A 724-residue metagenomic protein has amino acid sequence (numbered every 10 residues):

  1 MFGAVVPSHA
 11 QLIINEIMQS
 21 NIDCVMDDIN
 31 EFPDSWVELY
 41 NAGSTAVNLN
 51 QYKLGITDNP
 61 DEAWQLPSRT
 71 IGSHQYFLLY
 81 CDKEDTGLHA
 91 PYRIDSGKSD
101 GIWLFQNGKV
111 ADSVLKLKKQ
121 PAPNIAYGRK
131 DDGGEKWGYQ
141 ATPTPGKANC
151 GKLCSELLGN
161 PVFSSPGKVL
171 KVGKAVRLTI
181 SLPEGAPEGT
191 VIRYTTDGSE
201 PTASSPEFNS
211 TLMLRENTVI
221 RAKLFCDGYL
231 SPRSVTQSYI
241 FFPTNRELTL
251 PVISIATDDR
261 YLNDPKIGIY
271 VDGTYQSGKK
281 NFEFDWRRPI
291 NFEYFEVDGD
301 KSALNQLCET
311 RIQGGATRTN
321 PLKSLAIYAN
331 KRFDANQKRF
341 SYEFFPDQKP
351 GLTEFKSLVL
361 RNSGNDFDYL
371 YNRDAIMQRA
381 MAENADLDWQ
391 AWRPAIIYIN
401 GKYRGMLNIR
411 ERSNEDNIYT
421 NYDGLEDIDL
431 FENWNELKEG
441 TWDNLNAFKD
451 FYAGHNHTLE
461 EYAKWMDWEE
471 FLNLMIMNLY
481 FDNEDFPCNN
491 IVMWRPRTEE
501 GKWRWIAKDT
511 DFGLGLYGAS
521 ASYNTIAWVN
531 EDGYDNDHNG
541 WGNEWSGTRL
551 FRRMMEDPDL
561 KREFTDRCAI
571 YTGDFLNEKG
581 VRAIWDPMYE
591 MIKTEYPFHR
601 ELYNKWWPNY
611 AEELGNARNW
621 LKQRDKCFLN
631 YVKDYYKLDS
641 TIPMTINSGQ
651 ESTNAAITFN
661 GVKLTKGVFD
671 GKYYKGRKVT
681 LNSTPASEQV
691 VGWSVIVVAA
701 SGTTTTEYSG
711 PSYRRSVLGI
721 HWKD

Functional and structural regions predicted by a protein language model:
F2-S8: C-terminal segment of classical bacterial N-terminal signal peptides
H9-W137: Activation on beta-sandwich/Ig-like modules and their edge loops
I13, T70, L79, P121-E309 (+3 more regions): Short, compositionally stereotyped local motifs that mark structural "simplifiers"
N21-D27, N48, T86-L88, K136-G138 (+10 more regions): Short, solvent-exposed loop/turn elements at domain surfaces
P145-K152, T249-D285, I290-N291, G299-D300 (+9 more regions): Middle-to-C-terminal accessory/interaction subdomains
N217, N330, D334-M406, H455-F471: A conserved hydrophobic secondary-structure block that centers on an alpha-helix together with its immediately flanking
R404-E436: Conserved structural core of kinase catalytic domains
